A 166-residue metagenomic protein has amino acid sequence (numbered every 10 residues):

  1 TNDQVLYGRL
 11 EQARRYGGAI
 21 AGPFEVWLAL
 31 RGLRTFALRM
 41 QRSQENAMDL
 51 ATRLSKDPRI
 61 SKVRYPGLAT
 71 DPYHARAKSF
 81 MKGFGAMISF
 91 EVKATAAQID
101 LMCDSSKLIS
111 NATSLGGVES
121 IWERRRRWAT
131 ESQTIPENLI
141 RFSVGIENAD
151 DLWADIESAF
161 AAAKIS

Functional and structural regions predicted by a protein language model:
T1-M87, E91-I121, Q133-I135: Active-site C-terminal subdomain of aminotransferase-like
R39, S120-S166: PLP-dependent enzyme catalytic core of the Aspartate aminotransferase-like
